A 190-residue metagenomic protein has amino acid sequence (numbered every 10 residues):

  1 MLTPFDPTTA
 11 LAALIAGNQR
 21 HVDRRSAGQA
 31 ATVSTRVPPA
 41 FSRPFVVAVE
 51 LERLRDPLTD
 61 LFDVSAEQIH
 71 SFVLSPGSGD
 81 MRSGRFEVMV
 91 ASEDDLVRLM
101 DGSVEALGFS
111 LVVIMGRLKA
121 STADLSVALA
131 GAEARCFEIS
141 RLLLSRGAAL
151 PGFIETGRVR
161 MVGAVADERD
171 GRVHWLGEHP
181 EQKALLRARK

Functional and structural regions predicted by a protein language model:
M1-S42, G77-F86, V90-K190: Divalent-metal-activated hydrolytic enzyme cores
A40-S83: Active-site cofactor/substrate anionic-group-binding motifs, chiefly glycine- and Lys/Arg-rich phosphate-binding loops
